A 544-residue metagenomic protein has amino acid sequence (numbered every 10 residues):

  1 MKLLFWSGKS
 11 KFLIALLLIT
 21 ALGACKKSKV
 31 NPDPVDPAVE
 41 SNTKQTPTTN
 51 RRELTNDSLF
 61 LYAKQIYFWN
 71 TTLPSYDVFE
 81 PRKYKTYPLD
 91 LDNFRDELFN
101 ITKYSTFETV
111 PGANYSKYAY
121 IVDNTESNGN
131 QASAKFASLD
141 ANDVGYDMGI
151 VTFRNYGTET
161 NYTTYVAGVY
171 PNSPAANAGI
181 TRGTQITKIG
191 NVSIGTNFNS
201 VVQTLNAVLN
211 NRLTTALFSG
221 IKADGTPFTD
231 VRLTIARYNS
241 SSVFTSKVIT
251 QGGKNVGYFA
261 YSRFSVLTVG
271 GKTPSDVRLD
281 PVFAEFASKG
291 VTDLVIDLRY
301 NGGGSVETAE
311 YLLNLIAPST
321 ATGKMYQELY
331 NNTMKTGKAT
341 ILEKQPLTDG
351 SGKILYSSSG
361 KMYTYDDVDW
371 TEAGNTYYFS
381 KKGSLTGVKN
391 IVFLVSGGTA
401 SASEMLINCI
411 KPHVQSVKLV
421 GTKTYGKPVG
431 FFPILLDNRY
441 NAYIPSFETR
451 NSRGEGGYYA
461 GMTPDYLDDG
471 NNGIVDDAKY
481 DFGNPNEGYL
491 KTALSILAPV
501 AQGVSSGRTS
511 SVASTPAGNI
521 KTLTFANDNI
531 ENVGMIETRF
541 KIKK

Functional and structural regions predicted by a protein language model:
M1-L13: Bacterial N-terminal signal peptides that target proteins for export
L3-L4, S138-D143, A207-N210, V248-T250 (+3 more regions): A general structural signal for short secondary-structure junctions and capping/turn motifs
K11, R52, T399: Aromatic-acidic/polar surface patches that form glycan- and anion
A15, A141-G145, E159, T226 (+4 more regions): A generic structural signal for short, non-catalytic loop/turn and secondary-structure boundary residues
A21-A24: C-terminal motif of bacterial Sec signal peptides marking the signal peptidase cleavage site
K26-L294, G302, T308, L315-T322 (+2 more regions): Flexible, low-complexity junctional segments that flank or bridge functional domains
F259, R263-P274, D280-D293, L298 (+1 more regions): C-terminal "post-core" interaction segments
